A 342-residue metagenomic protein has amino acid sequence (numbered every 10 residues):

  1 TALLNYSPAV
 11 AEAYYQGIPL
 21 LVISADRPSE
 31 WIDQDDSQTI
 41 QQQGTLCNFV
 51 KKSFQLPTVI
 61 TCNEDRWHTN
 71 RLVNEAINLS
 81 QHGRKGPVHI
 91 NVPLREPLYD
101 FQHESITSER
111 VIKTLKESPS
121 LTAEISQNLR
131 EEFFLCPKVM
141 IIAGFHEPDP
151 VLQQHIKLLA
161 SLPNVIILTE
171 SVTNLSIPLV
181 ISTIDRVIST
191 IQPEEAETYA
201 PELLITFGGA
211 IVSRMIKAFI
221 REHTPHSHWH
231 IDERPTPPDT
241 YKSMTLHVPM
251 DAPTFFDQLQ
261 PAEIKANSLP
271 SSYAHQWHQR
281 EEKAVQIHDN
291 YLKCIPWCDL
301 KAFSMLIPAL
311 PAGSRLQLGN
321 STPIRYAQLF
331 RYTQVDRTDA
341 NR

Functional and structural regions predicted by a protein language model:
T1-I32, G208, V212, R315 (+1 more regions): Thiamine diphosphate
A2-L4, R27-I32, T39, T173-P178 (+4 more regions): Short gly/pro/ser/thr-enriched loop/turn and capping motifs at secondary-structure boundaries
V10-A11, D26-N48, S182, S243: Active-site-proximal loop->helix
R27, V92-L98, F145-E147, V172-T173 (+2 more regions): Glycine-rich beta-alpha junction loops
Q38-G86, F255: Conserved thiamine diphosphate
L56, I220-I324: Phosphate/pyrophosphate-binding active-site segments
E75, L79-L135, D289: Conformationally flexible catalytic loops at phosphate/diphosphate-handling active centers
A143-W229, P237, T333-R342: Glycine-rich, anion-gripping cofactor-binding loops and their flanking helix/strand elements in enzyme active sites
